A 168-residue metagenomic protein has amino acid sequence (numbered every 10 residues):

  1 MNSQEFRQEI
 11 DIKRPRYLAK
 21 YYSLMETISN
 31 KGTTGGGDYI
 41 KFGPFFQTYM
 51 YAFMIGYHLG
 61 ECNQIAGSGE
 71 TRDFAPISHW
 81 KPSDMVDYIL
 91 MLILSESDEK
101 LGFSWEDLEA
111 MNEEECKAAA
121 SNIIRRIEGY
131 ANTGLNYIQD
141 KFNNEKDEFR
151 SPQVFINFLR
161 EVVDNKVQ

Functional and structural regions predicted by a protein language model:
M1-G36, C62-Q168: Charged, low-complexity intrinsically disordered terminal regions and linker tails
T34-G67: Short, basic amphipathic alpha-helical segments that act as recognition/interaction helices in nucleic-acid-binding
